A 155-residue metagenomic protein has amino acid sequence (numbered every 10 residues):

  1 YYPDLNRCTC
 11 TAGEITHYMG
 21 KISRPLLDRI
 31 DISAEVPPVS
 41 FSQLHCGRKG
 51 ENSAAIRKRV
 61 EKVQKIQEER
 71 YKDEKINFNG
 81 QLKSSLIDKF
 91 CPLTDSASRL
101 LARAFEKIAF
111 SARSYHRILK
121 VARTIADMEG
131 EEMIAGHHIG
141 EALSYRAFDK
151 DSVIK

Functional and structural regions predicted by a protein language model:
Y1-K155: Basic, amphipathic alpha-helical bundle interface domains used for macromolecular binding and assembly
